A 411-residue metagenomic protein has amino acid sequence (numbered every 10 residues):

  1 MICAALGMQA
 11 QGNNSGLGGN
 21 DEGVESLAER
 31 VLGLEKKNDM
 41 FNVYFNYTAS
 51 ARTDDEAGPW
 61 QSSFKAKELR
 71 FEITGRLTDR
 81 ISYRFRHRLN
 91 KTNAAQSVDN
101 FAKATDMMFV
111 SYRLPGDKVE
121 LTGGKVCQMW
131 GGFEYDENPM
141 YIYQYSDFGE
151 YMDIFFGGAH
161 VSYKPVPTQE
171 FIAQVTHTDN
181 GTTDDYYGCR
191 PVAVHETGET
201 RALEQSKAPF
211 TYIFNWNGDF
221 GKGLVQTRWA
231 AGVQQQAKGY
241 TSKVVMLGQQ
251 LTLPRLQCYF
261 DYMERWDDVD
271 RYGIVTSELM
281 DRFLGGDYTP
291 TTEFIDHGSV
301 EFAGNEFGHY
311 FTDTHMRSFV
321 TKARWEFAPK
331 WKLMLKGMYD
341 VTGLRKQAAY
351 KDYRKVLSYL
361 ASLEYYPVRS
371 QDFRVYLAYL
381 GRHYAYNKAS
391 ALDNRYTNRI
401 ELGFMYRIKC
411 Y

Functional and structural regions predicted by a protein language model:
M1-A5: Bacterial N-terminal signal peptides
L6-T48: N-terminal periplasmic/intermembrane-space "pro-region" immediately following the signal or transit peptide
N13-G18, S50-W60, V98, G221-Y411: Outer-membrane beta-barrel pore domains
E25, K67-F71, T105-M108, F155-A159 (+5 more regions): Hydrophobic, lipid-facing positions within transmembrane beta-strands of outer-membrane proteins
V31-T53, G58-G181, N217-G221, Y384: Outer membrane beta-barrel
N100-K103, T182-Y187, V356, S362: Short, electropositive alpha-helical surface patch
D136-E137, F148-G149, L203-Q205, G273-V275 (+1 more regions): Extracellular/periplasm-exposed beta-strand and loop segments of Gram-negative cell-envelope proteins, dominated by
Q174, T178-V244: Loop-centered beta-sheet repeat module
